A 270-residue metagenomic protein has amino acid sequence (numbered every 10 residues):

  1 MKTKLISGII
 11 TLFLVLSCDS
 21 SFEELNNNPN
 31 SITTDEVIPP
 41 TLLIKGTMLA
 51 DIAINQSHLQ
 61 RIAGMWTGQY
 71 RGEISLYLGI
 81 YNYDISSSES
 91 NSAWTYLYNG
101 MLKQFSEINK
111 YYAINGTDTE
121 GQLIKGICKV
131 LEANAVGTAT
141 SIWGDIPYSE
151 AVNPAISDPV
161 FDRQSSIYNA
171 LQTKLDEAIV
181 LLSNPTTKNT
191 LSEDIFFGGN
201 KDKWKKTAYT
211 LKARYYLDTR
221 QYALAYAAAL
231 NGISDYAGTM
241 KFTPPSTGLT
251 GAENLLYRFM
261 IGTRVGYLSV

Functional and structural regions predicted by a protein language model:
M1-L16: Sec-dependent bacterial lipoprotein signal peptides
L5-G8, N27-P29, E36, E120 (+1 more regions): Generic hydrophobic alpha-helical membrane-segment signal
V15-L16, N55, I80, S141: Ubiquitous "structural anchor" signal
C18-S75, S88, N115, A229: Membrane-proximal, proline-rich intrinsically disordered regions
V37-T41, G72-V270: Structured, solvent-exposed acidic/aromatic patches
